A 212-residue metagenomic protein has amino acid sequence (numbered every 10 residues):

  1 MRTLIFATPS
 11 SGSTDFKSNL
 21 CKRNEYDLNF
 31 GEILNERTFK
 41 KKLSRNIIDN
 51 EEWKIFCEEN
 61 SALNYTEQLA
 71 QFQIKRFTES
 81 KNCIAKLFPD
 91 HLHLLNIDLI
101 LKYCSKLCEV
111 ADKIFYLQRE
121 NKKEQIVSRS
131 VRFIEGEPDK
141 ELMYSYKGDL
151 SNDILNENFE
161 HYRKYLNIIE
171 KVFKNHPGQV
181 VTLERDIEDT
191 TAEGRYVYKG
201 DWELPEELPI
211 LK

Functional and structural regions predicted by a protein language model:
M1-F72, Y196, W202: PAPS-dependent sulfotransferase catalytic core
R2-L4, K81-I84, G178-Q179: Residue-level preference for the first positions of well-ordered beta-strands
K75-R76: Conserved alpha-helical scaffold flanking the Walker A/P-loop in AAA+ ATPase domains
E79-N82, V110-D112: A general structural motif
L87-V180, E184-R195: PAPS-dependent sulfotransferase catalytic domain
T191-K212: C-terminal accessory extensions appended to soluble enzyme cores
